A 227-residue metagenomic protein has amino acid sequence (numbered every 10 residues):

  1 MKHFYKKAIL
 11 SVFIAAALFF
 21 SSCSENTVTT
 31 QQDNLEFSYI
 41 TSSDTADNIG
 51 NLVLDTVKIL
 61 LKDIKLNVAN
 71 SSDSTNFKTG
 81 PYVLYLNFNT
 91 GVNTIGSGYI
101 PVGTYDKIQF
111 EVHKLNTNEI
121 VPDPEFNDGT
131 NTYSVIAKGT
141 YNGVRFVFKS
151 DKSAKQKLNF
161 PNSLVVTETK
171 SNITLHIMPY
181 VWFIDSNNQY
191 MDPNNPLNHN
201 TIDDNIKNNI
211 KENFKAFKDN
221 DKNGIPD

Functional and structural regions predicted by a protein language model:
K2-V12: Bacterial N-terminal signal peptides that target proteins for export
F19-S22: C-terminal motif of bacterial Sec signal peptides marking the signal peptidase cleavage site
S24-D227: A short, solvent-exposed, low-complexity linear motif enriched for acidic/polar residues with Pro/Gly/Ser/Thr
